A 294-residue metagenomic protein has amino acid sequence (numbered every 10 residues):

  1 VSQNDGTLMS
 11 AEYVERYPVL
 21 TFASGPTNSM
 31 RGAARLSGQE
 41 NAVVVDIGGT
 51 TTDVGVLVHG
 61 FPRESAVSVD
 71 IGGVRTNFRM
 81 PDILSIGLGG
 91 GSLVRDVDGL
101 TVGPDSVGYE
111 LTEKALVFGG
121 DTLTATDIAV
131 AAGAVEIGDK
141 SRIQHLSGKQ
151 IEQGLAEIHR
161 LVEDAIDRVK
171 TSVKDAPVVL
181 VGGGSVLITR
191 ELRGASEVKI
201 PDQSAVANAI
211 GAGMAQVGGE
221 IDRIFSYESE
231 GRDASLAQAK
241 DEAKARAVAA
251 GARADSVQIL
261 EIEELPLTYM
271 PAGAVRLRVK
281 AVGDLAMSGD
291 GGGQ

Functional and structural regions predicted by a protein language model:
V1-G6: Core alpha/beta catalytic barrel or barrel-like domain that forms the active/cofactor pocket in diverse metabolic
T7-S10, V186-I188: Short, active-site-adjacent cap segments at secondary-structure transitions
L8-V14, T21-P26: P-loop NTPase nucleotide-binding/switch module
V19-V44, G55-Q294: Helical "lid/coupling" subdomains associated with nucleotide-phosphate turnover
T50: Conserved Rossmann-like nucleotide-cofactor binding loop
